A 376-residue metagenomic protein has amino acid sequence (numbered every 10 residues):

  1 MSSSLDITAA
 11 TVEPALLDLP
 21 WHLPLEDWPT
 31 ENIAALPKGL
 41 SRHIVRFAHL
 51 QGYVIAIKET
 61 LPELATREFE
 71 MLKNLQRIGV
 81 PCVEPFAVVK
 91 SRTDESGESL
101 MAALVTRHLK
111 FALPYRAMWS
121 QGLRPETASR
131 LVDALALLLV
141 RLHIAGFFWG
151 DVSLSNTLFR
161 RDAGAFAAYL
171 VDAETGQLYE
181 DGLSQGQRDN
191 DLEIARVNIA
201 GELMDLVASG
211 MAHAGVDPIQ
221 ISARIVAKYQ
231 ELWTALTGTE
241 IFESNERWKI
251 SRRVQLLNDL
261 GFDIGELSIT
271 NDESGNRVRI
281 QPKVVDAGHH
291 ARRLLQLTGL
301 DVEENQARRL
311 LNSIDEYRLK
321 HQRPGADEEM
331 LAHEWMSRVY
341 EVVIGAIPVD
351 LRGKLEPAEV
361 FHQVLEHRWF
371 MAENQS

Functional and structural regions predicted by a protein language model:
M1-D18: N-terminal presequences and immediately downstream first alpha-helices
A15-P125, S129, D133-W149, D205 (+1 more regions): Conserved ATP-binding subdomain of kinase catalytic cores across diverse folds
L72, T106, S129-H143, R160 (+3 more regions): Short, well-ordered alpha-helical packing segments
Q76, D162, Q187: Short, contiguous, pocket-lining structural segments that sit at or immediately flank catalytic/ligand-binding sites
V152-F159: Hydrophobic residue at the +6 position relative to the catalytic HRD Asp in the kinase catalytic loop
F159-A165: Activation-loop N-terminal segment of eukaryotic-like protein kinases
F166-F242, K249-G261: C-lobe/activation-segment region of protein kinase-like
S222-H362, R368: Phosphate/pyrophosphate-binding loops and the adjoining catalytic core of nucleotide-dependent enzymes
